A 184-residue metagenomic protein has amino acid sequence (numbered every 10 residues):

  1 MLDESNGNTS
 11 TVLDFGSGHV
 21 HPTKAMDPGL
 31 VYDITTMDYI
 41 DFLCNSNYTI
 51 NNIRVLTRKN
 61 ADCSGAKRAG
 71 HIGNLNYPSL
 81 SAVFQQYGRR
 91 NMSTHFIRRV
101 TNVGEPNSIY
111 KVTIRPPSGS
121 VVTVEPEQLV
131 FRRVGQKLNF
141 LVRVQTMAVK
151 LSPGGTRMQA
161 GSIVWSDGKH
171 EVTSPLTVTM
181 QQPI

Functional and structural regions predicted by a protein language model:
M1-I184: Loop-rich non-cytosolic ectodomains and luminal regions
